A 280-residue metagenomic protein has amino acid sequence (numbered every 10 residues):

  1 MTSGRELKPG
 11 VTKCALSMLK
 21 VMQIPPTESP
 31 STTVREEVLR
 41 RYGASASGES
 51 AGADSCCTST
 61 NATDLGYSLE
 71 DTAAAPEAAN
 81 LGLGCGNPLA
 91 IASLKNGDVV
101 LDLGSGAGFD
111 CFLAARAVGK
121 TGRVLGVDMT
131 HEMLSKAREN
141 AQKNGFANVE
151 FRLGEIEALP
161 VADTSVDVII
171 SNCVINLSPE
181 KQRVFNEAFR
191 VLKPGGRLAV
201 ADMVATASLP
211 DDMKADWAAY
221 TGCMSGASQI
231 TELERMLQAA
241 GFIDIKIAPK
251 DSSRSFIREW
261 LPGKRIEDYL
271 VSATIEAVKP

Functional and structural regions predicted by a protein language model:
L19-Q23, G52, M236-P280: C-terminal lobe and adjacent flexible extensions of AdoMet/dcAdoMet transferase-like proteins
S59-V99, L103, D110-L113, A117: Conserved alpha-helix/loop element of class I SAM-dependent methyltransferases that forms part of the SAM/SAH-binding
N96, E157-V168: A short acidic, Gly/Pro-enriched loop at the edge of an enzyme's catalytic core that lines a small-molecule cofactor
V100, I169-I170: Hydrophobic beta-strand segment of the Class I
T130-E132: Conserved SAM/SAH-binding beta-strand->alpha-helix loop
N144-A158: Conserved SAM-binding strand-loop segment of SAM-dependent methyltransferases
Q182-R197: A short glycine-rich, Lys/Arg-flanked "PGG" loop and its adjoining helix->strand segment in the class I
V204-M224: Short, glycine-/aromatic-enriched active-site segment of Class I SAM-dependent methyltransferases
